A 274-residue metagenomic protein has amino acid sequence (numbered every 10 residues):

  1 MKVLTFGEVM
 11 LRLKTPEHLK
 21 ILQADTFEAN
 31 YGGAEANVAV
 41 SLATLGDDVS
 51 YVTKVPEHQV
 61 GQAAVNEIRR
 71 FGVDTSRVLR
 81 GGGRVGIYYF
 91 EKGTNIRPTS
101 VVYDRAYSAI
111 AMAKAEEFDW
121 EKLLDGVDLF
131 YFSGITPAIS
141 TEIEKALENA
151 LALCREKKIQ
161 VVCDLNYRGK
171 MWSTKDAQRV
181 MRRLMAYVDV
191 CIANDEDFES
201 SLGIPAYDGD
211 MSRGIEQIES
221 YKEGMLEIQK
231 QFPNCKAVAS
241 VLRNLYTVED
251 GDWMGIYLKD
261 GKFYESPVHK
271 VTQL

Functional and structural regions predicted by a protein language model:
M1-V73, T94-I96, A113-E116, G261-L274: Glycine-rich phosphate/adenosyl-contacting loop at the front of the ribokinase-like
V9, I135, L165: Active-site metal-binding loops of divalent metal-dependent hydrolases
D48-G134: Conserved N-terminal subdomain of the carbohydrate kinase-like
Y51, V161-C163, C191: Hydrophobic faces of well-ordered beta-strands that scaffold small-molecule active sites in alpha/beta enzyme cores
K145-K158, R179-Y187: Catalytic-core regions built around general acid/base machinery
L153-Q160, F232-K236: A short helix->loop->beta-strand "cap" motif at the edges of active sites that frequently abuts
L165-M171: A short, histidine- and acid-enriched strand-loop-helix "catalytic/donor-clamping" loop that lines the nucleotide-sugar
M171-G261: Conserved phosphate/ATP/ADP-binding segment of small-molecule kinases
